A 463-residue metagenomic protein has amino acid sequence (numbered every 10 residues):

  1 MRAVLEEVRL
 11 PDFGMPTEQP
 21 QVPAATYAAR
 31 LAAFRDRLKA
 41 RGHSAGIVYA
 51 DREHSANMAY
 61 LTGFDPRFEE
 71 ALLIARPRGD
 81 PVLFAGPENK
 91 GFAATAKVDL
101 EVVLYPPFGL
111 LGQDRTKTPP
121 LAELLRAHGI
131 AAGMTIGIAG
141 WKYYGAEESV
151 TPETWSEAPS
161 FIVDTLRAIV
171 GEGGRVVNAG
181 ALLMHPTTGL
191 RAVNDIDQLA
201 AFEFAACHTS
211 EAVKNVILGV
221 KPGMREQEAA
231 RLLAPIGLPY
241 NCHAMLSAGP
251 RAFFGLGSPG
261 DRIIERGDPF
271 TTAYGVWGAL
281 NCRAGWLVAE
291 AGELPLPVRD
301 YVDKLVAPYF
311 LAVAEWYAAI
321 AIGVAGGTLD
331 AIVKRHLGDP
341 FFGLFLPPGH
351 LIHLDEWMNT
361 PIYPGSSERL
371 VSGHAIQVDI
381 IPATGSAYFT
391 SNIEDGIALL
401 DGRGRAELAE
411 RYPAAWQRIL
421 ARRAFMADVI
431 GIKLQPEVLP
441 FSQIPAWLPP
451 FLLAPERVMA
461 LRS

Functional and structural regions predicted by a protein language model:
M1-S463: Active-site neighborhoods and metal-handling regions in enzymes and metal-associated proteins
